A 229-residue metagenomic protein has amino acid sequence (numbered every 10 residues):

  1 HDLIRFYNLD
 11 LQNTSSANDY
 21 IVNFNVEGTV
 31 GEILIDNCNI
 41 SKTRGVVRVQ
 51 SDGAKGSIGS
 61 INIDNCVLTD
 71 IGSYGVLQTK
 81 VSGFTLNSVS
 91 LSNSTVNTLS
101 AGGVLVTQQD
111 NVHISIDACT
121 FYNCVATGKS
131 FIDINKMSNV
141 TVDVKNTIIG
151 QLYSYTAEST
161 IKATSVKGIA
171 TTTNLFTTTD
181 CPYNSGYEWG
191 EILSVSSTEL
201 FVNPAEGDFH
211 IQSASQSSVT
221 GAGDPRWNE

Functional and structural regions predicted by a protein language model:
H1-D208, E229: Extracellular beta-rich repeat passengers
A205-E229: Surface beta-loop-beta hairpin patches that serve as ligand-binding interfaces in beta-rich domains
